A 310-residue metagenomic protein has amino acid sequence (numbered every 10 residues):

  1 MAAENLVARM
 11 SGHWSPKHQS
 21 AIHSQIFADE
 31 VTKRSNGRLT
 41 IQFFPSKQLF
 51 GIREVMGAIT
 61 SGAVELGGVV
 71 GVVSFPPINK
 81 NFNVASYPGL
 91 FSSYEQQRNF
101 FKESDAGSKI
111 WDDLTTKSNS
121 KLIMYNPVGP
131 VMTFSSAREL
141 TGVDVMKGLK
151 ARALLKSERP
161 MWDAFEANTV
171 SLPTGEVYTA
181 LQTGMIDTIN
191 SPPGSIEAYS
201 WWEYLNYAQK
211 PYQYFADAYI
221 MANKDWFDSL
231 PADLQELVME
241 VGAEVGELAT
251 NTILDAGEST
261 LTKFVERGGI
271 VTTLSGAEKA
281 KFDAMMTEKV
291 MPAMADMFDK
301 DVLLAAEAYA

Functional and structural regions predicted by a protein language model:
A2-R98, A106-S108, D112-A310: N-terminal secretory/targeting leader peptides
K102: An acidic, glycine-rich surface segment that forms the CoA-thioester-binding/catalytic face of crotonase-fold enzymes
